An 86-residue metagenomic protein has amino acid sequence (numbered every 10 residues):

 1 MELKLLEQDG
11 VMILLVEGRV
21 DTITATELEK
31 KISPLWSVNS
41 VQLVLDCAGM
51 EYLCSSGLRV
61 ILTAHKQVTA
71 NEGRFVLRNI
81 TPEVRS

Functional and structural regions predicted by a protein language model:
M1-L15: Short beta-strand/loop segment at the start of cytosolic alpha/beta domains
T22-S86: Amphipathic alpha-helical interaction surfaces in cytosolic regulatory modules
